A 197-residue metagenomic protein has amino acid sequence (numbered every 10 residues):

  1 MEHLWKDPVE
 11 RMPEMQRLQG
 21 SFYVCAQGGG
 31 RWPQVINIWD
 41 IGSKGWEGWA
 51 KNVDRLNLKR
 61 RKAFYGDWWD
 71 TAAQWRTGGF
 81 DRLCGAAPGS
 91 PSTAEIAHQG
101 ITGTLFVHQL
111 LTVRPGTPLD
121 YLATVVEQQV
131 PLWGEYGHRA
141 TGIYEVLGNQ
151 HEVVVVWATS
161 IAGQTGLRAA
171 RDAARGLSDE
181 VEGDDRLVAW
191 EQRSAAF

Functional and structural regions predicted by a protein language model:
E2-L4, Y121-L122: Short, hydrophobic/aromatic beta-strand segments
H3-F22, G28-P33, D40-C84, Q128-T141 (+2 more regions): An amphipathic, aromatic/His-enriched active-site/gating alpha helix that lines ligand/cofactor pockets
V24-A26, E95-I96: Catalytic micro-motifs at enzyme active sites that drive phosphoryl/nucleotidyl and oxygen chemistry
V35-W39, A63-D67, L111-T117, A123: Short low-complexity stretches enriched in small and charged residues
A86-Q164: Surface-exposed interaction/gating patches
